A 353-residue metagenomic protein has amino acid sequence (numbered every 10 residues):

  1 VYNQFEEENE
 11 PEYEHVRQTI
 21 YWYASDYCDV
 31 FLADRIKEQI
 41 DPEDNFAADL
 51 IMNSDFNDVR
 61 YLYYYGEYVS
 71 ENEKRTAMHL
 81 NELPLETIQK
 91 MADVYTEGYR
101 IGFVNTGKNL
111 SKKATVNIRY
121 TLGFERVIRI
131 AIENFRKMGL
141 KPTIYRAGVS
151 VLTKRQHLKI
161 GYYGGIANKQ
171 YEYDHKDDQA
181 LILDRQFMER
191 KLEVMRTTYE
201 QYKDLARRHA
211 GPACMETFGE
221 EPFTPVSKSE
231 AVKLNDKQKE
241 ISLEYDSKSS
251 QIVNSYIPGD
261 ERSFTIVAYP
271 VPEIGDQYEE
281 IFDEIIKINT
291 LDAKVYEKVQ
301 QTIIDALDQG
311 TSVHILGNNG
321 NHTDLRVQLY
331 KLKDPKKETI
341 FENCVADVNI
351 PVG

Functional and structural regions predicted by a protein language model:
V1-G353: Active-site bordering "gate/hinge" segments that shape substrate access to catalytic or cofactor-binding pockets
